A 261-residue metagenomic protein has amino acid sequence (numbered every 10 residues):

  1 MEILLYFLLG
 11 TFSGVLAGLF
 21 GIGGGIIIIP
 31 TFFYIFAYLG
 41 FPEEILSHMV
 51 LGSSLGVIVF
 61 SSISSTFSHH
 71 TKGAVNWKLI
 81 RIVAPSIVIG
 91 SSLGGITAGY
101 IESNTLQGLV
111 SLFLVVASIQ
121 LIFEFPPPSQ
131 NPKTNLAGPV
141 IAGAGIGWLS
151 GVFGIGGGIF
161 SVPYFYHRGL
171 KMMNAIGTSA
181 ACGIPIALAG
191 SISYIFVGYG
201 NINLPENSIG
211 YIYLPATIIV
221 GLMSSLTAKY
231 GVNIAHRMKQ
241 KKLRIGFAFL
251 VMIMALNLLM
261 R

Functional and structural regions predicted by a protein language model:
M1-F20, I27-H48, S53, S62-W148 (+3 more regions): Juxtamembrane transmembrane-helix boundary motif
G24, L188-S193: Hydrophobic alpha-helical transmembrane segments that constitute the membrane-spanning cores of multi-pass membrane
G157-F160: Short glycine/serine/threonine-rich phosphate/pyrophosphate-binding segments that cradle anionic phosphate groups
